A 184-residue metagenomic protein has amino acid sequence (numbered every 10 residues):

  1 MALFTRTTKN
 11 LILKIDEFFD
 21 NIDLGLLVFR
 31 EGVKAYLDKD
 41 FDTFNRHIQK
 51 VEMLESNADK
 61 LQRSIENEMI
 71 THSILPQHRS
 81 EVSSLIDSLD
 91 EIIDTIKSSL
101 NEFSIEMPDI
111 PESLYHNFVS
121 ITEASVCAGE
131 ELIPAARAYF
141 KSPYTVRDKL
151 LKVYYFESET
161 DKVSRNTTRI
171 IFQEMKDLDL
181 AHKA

Functional and structural regions predicted by a protein language model:
M1-A184: Cytosolic, long alpha-helical scaffolding segments
